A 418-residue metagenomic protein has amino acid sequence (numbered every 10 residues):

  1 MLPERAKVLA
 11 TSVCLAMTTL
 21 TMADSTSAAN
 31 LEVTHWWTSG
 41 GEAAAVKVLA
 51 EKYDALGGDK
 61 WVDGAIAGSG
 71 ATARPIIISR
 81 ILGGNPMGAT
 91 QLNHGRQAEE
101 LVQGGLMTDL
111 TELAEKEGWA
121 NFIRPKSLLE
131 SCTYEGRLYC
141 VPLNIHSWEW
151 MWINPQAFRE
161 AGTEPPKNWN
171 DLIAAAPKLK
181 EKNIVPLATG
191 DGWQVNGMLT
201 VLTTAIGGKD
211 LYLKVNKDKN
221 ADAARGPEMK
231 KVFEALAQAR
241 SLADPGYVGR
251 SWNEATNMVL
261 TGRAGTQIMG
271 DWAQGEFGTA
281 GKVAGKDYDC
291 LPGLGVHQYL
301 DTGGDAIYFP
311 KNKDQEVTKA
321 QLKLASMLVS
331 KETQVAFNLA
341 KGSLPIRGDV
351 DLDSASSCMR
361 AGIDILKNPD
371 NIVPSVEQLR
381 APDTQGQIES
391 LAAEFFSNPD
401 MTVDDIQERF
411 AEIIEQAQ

Functional and structural regions predicted by a protein language model:
A29, E51, L56, A161 (+3 more regions): Extracytoplasmic/periplasmic substrate-recognition and gating elements
L31, V48, K52-K126, T133 (+5 more regions): Extracytoplasmic "Venus flytrap"/periplasmic binding protein-like
G40, L106, E112-E115, W272-T279 (+2 more regions): Mature extracytoplasmic/periplasmic domains
S79-R80, M87-G88, E117-I153, V185-P186 (+3 more regions): A structural signal for short loop-to-beta-strand junctions that line the ligand-binding cleft of periplasmic/secreted
G95-E149, I173, T200, G285 (+2 more regions): Hinge/lid segment of periplasmic solute-binding proteins
Y134-E135, Y139-L143, E149, I173-A221: Extracytoplasmic/periplasmic solute-binding protein
R159, K367-Q418: Conserved C-terminal helix/tail region of periplasmic/extracytoplasmic solute-binding proteins
A176-K178, D218-G249: Glycine-centered hinge/linker elements that transmit conformational signals in sensory and ligand-binding systems
